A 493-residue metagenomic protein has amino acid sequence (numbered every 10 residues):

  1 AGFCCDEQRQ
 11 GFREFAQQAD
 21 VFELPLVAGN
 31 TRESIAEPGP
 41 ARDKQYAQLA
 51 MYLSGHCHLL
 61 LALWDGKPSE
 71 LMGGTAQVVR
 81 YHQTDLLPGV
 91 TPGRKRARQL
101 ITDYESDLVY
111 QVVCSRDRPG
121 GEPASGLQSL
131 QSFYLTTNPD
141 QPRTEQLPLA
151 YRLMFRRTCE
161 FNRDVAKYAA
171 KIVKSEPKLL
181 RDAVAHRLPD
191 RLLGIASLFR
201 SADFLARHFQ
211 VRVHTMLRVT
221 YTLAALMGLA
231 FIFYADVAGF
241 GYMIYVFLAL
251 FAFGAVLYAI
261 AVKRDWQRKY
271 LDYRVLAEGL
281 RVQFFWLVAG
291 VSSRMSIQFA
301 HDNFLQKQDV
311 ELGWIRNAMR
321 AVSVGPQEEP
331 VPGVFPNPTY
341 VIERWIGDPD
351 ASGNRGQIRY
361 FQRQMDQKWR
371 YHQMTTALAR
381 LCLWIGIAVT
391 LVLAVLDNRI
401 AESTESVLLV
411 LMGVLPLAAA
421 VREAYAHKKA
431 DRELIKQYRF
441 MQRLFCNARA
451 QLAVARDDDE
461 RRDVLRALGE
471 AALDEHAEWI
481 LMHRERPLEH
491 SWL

Functional and structural regions predicted by a protein language model:
A1-L130: Acidic/glycine-enriched connector segments
R9, A19, D43, L130-Q131 (+4 more regions): Generic intrinsically disordered, low-complexity segments enriched for polar/acidic and small residues
P123-R143: Extended low-complexity acidic/polar segments
T136-L493: Conserved non-transmembrane functional hotspots
